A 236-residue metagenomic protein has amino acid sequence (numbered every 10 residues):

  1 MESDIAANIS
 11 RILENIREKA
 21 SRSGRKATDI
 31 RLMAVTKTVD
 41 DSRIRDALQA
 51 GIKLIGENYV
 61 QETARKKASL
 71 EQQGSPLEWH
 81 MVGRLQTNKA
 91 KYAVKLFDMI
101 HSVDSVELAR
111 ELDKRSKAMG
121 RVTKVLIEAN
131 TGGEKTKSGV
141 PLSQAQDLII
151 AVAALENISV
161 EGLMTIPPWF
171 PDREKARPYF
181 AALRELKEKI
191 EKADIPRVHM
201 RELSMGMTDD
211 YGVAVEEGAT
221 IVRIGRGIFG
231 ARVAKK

Functional and structural regions predicted by a protein language model:
M1-D209, V215-E217, F229-A231: Conserved alpha/beta-domain cores
R226: Glycine/alanine-rich phosphate-binding loops at beta-alpha junctions
K235-K236: Active-site loop ensemble at the mouth of alpha/beta enzyme cores that anchors a bound cofactor
